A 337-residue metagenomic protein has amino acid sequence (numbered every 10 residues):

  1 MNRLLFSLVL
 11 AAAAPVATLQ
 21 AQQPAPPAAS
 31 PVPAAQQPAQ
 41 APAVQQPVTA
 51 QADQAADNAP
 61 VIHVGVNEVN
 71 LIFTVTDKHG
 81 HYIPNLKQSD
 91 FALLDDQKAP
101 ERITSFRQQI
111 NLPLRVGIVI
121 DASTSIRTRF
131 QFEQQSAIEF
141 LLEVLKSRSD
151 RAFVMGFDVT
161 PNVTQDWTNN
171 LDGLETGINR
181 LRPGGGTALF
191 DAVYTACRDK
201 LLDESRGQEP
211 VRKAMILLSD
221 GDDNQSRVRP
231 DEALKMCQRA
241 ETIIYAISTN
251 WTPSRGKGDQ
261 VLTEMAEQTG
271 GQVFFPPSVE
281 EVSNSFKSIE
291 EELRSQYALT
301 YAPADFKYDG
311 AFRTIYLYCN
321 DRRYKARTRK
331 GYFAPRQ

Functional and structural regions predicted by a protein language model:
M1-Q22: Sec-dependent N-terminal signal peptides
A21-Q337: Scaffold/interface architecture of coatomer-like assemblies
